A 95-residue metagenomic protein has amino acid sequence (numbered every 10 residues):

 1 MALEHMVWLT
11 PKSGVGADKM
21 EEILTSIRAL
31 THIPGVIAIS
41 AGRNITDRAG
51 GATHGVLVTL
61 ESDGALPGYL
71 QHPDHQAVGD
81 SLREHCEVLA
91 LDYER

Functional and structural regions predicted by a protein language model:
M1-T53, E61-Q71, E94-R95: Short S/T/G/P-rich N-terminal loop/turn motif that feeds into the first structured element of a domain
R28-I33, D74-D80, H85-C86: A common structural junction motif
T59-L60, S81: Conserved catalytic core of Hanks-type protein kinase domains
R83-R95: Charge-dense polyanion-binding interfaces
